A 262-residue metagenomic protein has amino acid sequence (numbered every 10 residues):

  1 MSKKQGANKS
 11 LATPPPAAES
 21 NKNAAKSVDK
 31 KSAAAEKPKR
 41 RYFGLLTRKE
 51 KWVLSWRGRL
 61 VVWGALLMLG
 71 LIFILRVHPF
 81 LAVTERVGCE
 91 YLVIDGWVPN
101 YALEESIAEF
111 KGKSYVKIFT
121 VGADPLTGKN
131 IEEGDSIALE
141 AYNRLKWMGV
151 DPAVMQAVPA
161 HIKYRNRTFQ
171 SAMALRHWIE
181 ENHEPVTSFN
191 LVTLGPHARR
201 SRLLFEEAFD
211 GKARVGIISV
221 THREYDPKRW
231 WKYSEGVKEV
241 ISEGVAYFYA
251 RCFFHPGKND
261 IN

Functional and structural regions predicted by a protein language model:
M1-L54: N-terminal Lys/Arg-rich, disordered targeting/topogenic segments
R40-G44, K228, E239, E243: Coil-to-alpha-helix initiation sites in intrinsically disordered, low-complexity, charged segments
R40-G58, A141-M155: Short, compositionally biased "basic patch" segments
L54-W56, F73, F248: Short alpha-helical segments used as structural interaction elements across diverse proteins
S55, V61, Y233: Residue-level signal for threonine
R59-L75: Hydrophobic membrane-insertion alpha-helices, especially the h-region of bacterial N-terminal signal peptides
H78-K232: A structural signal for short, hydrophobic/glycine-enriched beta-strand patches
K232-D260: A transmembrane-helix-recognition feature enriched in membrane-embedded lipid enzymes and envelope glyco-/phospholipid
